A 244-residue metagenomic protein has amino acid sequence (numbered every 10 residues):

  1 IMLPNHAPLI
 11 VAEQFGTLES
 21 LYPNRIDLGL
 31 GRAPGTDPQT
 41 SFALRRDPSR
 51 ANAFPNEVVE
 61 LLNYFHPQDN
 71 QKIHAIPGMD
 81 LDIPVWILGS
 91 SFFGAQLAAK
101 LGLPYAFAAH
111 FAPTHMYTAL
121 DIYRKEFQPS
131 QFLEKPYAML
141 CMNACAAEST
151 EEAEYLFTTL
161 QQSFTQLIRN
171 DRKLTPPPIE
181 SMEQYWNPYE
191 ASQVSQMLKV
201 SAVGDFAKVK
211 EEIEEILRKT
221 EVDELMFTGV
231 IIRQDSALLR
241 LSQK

Functional and structural regions predicted by a protein language model:
I1-L3, G31-G35, S90, H110 (+2 more regions): Active-site beta-loop-alpha junctions enriched in small/polar residues
I1-P8, M79-G89, A147, M197-F206: Active-site mouth loops of central-metabolism enzymes
P4-H66, Y105, P113: Flexible, glycine-rich active-site loops centered on histidine and acidic residues that chelate a metal or position
R25-G29, P84-W86, P104-A106, Y137-M139 (+1 more regions): Structural preference for beta-strand elements that scaffold enzyme active sites
P48-H74, H115-V222: An alpha-helical appendage that flanks or caps ligand/catalytic pockets
A51-P104: Aromatic- and glycine-enriched pocket-lining scaffold segments that form the walls of small-molecule binding clefts
F93-T114, A119-L120, R124: A conserved active-site cap/scaffold subdomain adjacent to cofactor or substrate pockets
S149, D235-Q243: Short glycine/threonine-rich loop-to-helix capping motif typified by GTGT followed within a few residues by an Asp-Pro
